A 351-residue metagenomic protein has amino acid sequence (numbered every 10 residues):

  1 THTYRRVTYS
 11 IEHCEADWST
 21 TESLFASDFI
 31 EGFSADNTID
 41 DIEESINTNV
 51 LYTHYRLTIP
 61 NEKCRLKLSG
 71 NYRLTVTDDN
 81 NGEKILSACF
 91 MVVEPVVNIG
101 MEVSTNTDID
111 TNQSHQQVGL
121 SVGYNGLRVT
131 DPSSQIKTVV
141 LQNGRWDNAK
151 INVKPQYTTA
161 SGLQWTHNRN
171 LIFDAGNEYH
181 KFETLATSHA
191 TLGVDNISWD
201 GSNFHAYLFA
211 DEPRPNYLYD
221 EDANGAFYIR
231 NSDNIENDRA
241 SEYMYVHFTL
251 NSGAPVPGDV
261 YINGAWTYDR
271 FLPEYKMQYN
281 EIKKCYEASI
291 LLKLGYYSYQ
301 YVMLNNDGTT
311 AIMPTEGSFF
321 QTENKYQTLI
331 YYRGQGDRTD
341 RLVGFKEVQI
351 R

Functional and structural regions predicted by a protein language model:
T1-E15, T111-V122, D233-F248: Contiguous beta-strand segments within globular domains
T3-F33, T130-V153, G258-Y268: Extended low-complexity, serine/threonine- and proline-enriched intrinsically disordered segments
A16-W18, C64, D78-I85, R145 (+2 more regions): Short acidic/polar inter-strand loop motif in beta-rich domains
I30-Y55, W146-V153, H247-K293, L304-G334: Aromatic-rich carbohydrate-binding modules that target alpha-glucans
N49-D79: Ligand-binding face of N-terminal immunoglobulin V-set domains in extracellular IgSF glycoproteins
V92-H115, F320-G344: Low-complexity, Pro/Ser/Thr- and charge-rich linker/hinge segments at domain boundaries
V129-Y217: Long, internal scaffold/assembly segments composed of regular secondary structure
A206-V256, L342-R351: Basic K/R-rich, polyanion-interacting modules in nucleoproteins and related proteins
